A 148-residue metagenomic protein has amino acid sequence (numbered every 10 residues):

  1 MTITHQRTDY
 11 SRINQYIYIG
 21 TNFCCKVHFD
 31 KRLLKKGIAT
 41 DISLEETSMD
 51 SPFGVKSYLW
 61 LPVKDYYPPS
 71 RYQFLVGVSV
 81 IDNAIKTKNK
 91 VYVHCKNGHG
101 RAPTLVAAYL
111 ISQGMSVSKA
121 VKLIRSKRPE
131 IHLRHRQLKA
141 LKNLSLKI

Functional and structural regions predicted by a protein language model:
T2-K90, I111-K142: Cysteine-based protein phosphatase catalytic domain of the PTP/DSP
K88-A107: A phosphate-binding catalytic loop at a beta-strand-loop-alpha-helix junction that coordinates phosphoryl groups
A108-Q113, K147: Active-site catalytic microenvironments for nucleophilic, acid-base chemistry
